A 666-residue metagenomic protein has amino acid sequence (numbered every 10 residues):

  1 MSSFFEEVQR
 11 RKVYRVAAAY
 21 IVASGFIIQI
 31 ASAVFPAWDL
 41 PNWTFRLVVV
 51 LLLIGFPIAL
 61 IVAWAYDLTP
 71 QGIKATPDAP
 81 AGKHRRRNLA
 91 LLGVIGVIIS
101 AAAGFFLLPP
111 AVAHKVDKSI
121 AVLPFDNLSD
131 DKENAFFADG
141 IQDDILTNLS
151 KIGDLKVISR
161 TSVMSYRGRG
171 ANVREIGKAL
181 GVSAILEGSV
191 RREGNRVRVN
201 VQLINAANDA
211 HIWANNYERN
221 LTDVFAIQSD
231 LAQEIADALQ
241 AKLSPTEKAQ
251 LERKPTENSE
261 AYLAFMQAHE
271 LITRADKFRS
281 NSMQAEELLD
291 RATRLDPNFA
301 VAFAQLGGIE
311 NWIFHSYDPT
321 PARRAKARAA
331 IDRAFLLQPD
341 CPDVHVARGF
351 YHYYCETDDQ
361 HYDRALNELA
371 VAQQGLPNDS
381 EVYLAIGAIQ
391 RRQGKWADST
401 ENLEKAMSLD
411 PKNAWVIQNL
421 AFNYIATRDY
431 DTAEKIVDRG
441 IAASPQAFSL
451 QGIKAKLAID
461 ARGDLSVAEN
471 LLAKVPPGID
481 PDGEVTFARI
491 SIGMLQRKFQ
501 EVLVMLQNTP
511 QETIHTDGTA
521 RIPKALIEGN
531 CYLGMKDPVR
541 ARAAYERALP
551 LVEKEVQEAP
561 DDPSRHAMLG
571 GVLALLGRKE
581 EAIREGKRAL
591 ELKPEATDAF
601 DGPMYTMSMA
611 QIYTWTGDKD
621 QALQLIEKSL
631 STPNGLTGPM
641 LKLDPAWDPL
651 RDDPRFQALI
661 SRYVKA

Functional and structural regions predicted by a protein language model:
M1-F106, G181, A210: An N-terminal, helix-rich hydrophobic module
R11, I152, D296, T632 (+2 more regions): Acidic-histidine catalytic/liganding microenvironments
A37, N88-I99, F105-A544, A548-Q557 (+6 more regions): Acidic, proline/glycine-rich low-complexity intrinsically disordered segments
T519-P523, D561-G571, D598-T614, P639: Amphipathic alpha-helical protein-interaction segments enriched in hydrophobic
Y545-E546, K587-L590, L623-T632, V664: TPR/TPR-like (Sel1-like) alpha-helical repeat modules
A582, G586-T606: Generic long, charged, amphipathic alpha-helical segments
M609-D648: C-terminal structured "cap/appendage" subdomains that terminate the fold
M640-A666: Terminal, low-structured helical/coil segments at or just beyond the last alpha-helical repeat
